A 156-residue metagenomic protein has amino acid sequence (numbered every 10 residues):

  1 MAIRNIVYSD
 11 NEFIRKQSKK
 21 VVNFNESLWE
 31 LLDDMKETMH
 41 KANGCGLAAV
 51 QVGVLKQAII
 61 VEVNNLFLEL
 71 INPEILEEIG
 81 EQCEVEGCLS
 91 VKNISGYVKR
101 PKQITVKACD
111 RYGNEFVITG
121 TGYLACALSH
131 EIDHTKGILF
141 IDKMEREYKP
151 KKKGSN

Functional and structural regions predicted by a protein language model:
M1-N156: Positively charged
